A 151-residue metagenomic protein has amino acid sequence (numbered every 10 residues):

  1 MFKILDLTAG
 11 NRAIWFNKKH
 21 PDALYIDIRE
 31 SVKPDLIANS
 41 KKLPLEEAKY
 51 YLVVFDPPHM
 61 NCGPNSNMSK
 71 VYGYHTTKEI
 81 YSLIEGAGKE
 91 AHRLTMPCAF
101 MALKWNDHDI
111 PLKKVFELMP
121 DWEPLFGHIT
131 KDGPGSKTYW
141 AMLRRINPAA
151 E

Functional and structural regions predicted by a protein language model:
M1-E151: Class I S-adenosyl-L-methionine-dependent methyltransferase catalytic core
